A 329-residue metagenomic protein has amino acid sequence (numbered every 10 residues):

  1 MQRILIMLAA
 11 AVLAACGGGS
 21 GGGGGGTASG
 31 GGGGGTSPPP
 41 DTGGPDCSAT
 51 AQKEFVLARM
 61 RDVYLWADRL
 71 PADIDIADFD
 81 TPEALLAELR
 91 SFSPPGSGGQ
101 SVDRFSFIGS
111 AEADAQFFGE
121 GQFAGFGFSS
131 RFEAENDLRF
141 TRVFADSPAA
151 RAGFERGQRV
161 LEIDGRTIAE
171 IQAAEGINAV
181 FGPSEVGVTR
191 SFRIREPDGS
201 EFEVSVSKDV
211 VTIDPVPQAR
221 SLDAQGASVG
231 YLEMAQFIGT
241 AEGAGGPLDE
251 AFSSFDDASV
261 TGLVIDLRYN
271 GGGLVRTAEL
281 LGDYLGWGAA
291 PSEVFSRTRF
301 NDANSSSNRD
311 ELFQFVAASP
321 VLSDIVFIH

Functional and structural regions predicted by a protein language model:
M1, S20, F295-R297: Intrinsically disordered, low-complexity sequence elements enriched in Ser/Thr/Gly/Pro
Q2-M7: Sec-dependent signal peptide recognition, specifically the positively charged N-region followed immediately by
A9-A10, P40: Residue-level signal for mature regions of secreted extracellular proteins and peptides
V12-A15: C-terminal motif of bacterial Sec signal peptides marking the signal peptidase cleavage site
G17-L263, Y269, T277, A290: Flexible, low-complexity junctional segments that flank or bridge functional domains
L267, H329: Short beta-strand/turn micro-motifs composed of small residues that flank or help shape donor/cofactor-binding pockets
G271-F327: Gly/Ser/Thr-rich loop/hinge elements
